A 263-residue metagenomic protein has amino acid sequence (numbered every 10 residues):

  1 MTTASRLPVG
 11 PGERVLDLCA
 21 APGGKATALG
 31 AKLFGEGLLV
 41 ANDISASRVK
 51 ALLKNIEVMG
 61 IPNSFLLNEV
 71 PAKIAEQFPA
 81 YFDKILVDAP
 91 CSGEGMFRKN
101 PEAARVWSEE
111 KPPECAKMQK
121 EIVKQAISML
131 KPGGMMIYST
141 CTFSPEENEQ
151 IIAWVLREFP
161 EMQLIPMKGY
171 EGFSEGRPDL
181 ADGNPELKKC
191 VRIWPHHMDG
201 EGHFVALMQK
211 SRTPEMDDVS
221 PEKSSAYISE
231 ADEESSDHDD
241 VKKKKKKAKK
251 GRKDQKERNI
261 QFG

Functional and structural regions predicted by a protein language model:
M1-G263: S-adenosylmethionine
